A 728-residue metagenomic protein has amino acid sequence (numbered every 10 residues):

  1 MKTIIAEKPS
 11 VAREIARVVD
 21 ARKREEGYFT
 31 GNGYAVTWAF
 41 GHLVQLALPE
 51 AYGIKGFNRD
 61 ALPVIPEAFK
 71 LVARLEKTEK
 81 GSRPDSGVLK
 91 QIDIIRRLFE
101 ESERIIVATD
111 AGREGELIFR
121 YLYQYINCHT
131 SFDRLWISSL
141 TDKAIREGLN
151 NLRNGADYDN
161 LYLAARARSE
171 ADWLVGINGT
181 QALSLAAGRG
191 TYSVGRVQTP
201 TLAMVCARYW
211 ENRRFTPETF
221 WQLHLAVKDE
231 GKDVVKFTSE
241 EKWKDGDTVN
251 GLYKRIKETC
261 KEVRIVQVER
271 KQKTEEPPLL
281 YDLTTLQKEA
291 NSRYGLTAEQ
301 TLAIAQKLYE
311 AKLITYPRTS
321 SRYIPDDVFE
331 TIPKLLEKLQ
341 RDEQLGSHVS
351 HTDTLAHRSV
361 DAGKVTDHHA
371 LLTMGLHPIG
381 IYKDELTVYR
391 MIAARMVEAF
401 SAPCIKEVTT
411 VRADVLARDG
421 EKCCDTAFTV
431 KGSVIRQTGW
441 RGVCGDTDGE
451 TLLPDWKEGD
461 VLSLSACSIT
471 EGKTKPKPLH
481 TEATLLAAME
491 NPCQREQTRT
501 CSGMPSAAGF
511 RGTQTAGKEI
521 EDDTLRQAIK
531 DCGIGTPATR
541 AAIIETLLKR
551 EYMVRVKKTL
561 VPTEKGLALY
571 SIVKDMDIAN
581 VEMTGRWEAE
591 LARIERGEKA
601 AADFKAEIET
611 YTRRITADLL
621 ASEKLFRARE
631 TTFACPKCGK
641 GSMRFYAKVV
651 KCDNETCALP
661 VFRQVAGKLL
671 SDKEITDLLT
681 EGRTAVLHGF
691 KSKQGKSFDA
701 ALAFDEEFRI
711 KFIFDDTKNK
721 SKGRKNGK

Functional and structural regions predicted by a protein language model:
M1, D110-A111, G188-T191, R270-L279 (+4 more regions): Conserved short loop/turn motifs at secondary-structure junctions
M1-S169, W173, G179, H351 (+1 more regions): Intrinsically disordered, low-complexity regulatory segments
K2, G81, Y125, R214 (+3 more regions): Basic, low-complexity terminal or inter-domain segments flanking catalytic cores
P9-A12, F40-Q45, A111-G115, S139-A144 (+6 more regions): Conserved nucleotide-binding/hydrolysis micro-motifs of P-loop NTPases
P9-A16, G33-V36, F40, R59-L62 (+21 more regions): Amphipathic alpha-helical transducer elements in NTP-driven molecular machines
G87, E101, D142-L225, R270-K271: C-terminal or mid-to-C-terminal helical accessory/interaction module adjacent to the motor/catalytic core
W243-Y281, Q287: Metal- or metallocofactor-binding catalytic centers and their adjacent structured scaffolds across diverse enzyme
